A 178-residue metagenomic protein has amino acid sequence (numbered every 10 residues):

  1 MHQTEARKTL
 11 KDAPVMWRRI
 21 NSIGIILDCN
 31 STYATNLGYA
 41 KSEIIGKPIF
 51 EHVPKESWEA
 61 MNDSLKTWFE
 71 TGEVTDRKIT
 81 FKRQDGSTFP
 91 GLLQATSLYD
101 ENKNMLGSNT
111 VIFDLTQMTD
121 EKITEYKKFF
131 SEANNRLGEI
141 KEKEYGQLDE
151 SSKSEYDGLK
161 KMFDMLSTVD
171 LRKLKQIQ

Functional and structural regions predicted by a protein language model:
M1-S22, K122-D149, E155-T168: PAS/LOV and related PAS-like sensory modules
V15, T67-K78: PAS/PAS-like sensory domains
I20, K82, L93-T96, V111: PAS-family sensory domains
I26-L27: Conserved hydrophobic beta-strand signature of PAS-family and PAS-like sensory domains
Y33-I44, K55, N102: PAS/PAS-like sensory domain cap-loop motif
K55-K66, R77: PAS/Per-ARNT-Sim sensory domains
T80-G86, Y99: PAS-family sensory domains
N104-L115: PAS-family sensory domains
